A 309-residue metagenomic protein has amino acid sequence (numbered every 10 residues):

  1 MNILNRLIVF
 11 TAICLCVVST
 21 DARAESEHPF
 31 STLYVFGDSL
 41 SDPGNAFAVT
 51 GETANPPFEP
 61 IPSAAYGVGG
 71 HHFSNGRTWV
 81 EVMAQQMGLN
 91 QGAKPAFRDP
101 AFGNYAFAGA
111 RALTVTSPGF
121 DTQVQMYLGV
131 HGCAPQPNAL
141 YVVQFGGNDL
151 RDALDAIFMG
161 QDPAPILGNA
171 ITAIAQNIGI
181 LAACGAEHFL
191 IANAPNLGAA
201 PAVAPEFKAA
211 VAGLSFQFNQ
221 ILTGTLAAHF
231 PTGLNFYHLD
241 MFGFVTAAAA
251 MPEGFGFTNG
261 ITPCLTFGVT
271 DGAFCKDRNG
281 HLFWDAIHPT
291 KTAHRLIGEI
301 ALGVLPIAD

Functional and structural regions predicted by a protein language model:
M1-I8: Bacterial N-terminal signal peptides that target proteins for export
I3, R23-D309: Conserved active-site regions of diverse hydrolases
I8-V17: Bacterial N-terminal signal peptides
